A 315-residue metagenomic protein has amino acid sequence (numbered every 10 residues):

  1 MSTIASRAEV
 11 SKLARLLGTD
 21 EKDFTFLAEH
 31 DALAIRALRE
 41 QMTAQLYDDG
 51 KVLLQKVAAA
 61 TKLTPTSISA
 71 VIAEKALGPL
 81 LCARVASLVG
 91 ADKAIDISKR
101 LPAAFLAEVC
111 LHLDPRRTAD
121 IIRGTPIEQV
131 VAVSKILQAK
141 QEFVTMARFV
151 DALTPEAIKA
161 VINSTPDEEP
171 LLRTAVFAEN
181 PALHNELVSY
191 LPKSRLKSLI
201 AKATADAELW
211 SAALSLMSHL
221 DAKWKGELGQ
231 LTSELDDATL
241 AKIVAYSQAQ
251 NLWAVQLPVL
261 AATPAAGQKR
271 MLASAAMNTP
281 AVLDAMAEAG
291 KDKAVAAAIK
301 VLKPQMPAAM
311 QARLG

Functional and structural regions predicted by a protein language model:
M1-G315: Hydrophobic packing positions in regular secondary-structure scaffolds
